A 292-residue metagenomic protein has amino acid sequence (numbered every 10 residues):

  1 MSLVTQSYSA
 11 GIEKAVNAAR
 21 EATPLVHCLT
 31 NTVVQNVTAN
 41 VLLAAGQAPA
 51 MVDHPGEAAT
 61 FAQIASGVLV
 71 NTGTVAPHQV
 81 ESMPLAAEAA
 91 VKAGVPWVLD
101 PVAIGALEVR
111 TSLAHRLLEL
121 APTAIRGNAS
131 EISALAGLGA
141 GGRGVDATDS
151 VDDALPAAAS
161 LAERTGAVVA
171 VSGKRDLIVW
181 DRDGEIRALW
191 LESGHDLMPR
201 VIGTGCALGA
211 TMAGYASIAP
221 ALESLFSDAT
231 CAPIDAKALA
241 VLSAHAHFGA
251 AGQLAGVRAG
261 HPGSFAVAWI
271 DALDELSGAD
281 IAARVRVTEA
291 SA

Functional and structural regions predicted by a protein language model:
M1-M51: Glycine-rich phosphate/adenosyl-contacting loop at the front of the ribokinase-like
S7-A10, L225-A232, G249-A292: Charged C-terminal helix
C28, A50-V52, W97-P101, I125-A129 (+2 more regions): General beta-strand structural signal in soluble alpha/beta enzymes
V41-A93: Active-site cofactor/substrate anionic-group-binding motifs, chiefly glycine- and Lys/Arg-rich phosphate-binding loops
Q79-N128: Glycine/small-residue-rich loop that forms an oxyanion/phosphate-binding "nest" at active or ligand-binding sites
V109-A188: Conserved phosphate/ATP/ADP-binding segment of small-molecule kinases
A134, I202-C231, A236-A246: Short, small-residue alpha-helix embedded
L191-T204: Short pre-catalytic strand/loop immediately N-terminal to key active-site residues, enriched for Gly-Thr
